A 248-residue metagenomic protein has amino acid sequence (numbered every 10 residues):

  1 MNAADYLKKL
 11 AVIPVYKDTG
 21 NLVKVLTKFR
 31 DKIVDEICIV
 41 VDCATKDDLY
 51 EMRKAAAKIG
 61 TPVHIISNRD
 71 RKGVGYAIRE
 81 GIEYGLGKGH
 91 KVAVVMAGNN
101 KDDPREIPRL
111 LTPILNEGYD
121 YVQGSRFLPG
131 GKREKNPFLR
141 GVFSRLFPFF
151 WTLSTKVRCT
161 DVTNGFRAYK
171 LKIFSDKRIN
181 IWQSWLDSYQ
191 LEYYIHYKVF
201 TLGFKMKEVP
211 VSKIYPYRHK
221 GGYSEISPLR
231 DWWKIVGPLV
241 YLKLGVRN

Functional and structural regions predicted by a protein language model:
M1-K8, G20, T27-K28, N180-N248: Hydrophobic helical membrane-anchoring modules
L7, I59-V63: A short helix-to-beta-strand connector/capping loop
I13-T27, C43: Active-site beta-to-alpha loop of glycosyltransferases that engages the nucleotide-sugar donor
T27-E36: Short, acidic, metal-binding catalytic loop of nucleotide-sugar glycosyltransferases
V34, H90, G118-Y119, F204: Short, high-confidence coil segments that cap the C-terminus of an alpha-helix and link into the following beta-strand
V41-M52: A conserved acidic beta->alpha catalytic loop
D70-K72, Y76-G87, P104-Y189, P216-I226 (+1 more regions): Acceptor/aglycone-binding surface of glycosyltransferases and processive sugar-polymer synthases
H90-K101: Short beta-strand-to-loop acidic/aromatic patch adjacent to the donor-nucleotide binding site
